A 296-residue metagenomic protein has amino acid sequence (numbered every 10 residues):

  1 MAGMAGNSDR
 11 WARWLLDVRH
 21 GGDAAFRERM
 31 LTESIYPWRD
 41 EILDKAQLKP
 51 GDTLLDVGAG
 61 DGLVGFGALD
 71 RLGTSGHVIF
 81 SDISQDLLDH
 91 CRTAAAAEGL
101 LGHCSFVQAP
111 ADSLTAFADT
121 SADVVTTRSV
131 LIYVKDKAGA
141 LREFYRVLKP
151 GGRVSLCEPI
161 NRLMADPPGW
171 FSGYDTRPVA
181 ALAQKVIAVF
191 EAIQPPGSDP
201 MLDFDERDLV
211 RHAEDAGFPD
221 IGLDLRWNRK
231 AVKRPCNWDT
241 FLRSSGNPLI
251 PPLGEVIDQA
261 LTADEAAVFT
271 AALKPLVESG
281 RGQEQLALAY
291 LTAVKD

Functional and structural regions predicted by a protein language model:
A2-M30, D220-R281: C-terminal helical/coil "lid" or tail adjacent to the Rossmann-like core of SAM-dependent
A2-P50, L63-G67, R71, L87-H90 (+2 more regions): Conserved class I S-adenosyl-L-methionine
T53-V57, D61-L114: Class I SAM-dependent methyltransferase SAM/SAH-binding core
T115-V124: A short acidic, Gly/Pro-enriched loop at the edge of an enzyme's catalytic core that lines a small-molecule cofactor
D123-A138, I160: A short SAM/SAH-binding and catalytic strip from SAM-dependent methyltransferases
A138-R153: A short glycine-rich, Lys/Arg-flanked "PGG" loop and its adjoining helix->strand segment in the class I
R153-K185: Conserved class I S-adenosyl-L-methionine
M201-A216: Short alpha-helix
